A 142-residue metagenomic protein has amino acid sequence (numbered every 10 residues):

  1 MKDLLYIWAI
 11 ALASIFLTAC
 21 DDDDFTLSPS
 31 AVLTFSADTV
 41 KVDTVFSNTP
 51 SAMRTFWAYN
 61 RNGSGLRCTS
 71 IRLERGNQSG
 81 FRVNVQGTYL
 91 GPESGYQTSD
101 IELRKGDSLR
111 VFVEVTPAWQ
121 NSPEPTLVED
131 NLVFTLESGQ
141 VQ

Functional and structural regions predicted by a protein language model:
M1-W8: Bacterial N-terminal signal peptides that target proteins for export
I15-A19: C-terminal motif of bacterial Sec signal peptides marking the signal peptidase cleavage site
D21-K41, S51-A52, R61-E114, W119: Surface-exposed binding patches on compact interaction domains or structured appendages
S47, R104-G106, P123-L127: Surface-exposed coil/turn segments at beta-strand junctions on protein surfaces, enriched
W57-A58, V115, F134: Hydrophobic beta-strand positions in extracellular immunoglobulin-like domains
W119-Q142: Terminal connector regions
